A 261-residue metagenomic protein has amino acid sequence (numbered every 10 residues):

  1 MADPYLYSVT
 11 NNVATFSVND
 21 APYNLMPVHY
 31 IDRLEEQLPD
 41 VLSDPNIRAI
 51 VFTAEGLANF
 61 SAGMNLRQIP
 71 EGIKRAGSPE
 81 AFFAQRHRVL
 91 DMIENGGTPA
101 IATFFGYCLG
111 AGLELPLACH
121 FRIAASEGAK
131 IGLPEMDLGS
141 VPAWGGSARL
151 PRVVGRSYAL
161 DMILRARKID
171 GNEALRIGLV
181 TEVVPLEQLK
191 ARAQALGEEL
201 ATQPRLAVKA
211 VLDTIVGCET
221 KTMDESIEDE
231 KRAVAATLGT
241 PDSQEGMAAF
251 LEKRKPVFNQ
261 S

Functional and structural regions predicted by a protein language model:
M1-A2, A248-S261: Terminal low-complexity tails and localization/encapsulation signals of metabolic enzymes
M1-T53, D91: Conserved CoA-thioester-binding segment of acyl-CoA-metabolizing enzymes
A54-M92, C108, T222: Glycine- (often His-adjacent) and acidic-residue-rich active-site loop that binds/positions the CoA thioester
V89, I93, T103-F104, L109-I163 (+2 more regions): CoA-thioester-processing core
G110, A166-E173: Acidic, divalent-metal-coordinating active-site segment for phosphoryl/phosphodiester hydrolysis, typified by short
A124-A129, V180-E228, A235-A236, P241 (+1 more regions): C-terminal long alpha-helix characteristic of the crotonase
